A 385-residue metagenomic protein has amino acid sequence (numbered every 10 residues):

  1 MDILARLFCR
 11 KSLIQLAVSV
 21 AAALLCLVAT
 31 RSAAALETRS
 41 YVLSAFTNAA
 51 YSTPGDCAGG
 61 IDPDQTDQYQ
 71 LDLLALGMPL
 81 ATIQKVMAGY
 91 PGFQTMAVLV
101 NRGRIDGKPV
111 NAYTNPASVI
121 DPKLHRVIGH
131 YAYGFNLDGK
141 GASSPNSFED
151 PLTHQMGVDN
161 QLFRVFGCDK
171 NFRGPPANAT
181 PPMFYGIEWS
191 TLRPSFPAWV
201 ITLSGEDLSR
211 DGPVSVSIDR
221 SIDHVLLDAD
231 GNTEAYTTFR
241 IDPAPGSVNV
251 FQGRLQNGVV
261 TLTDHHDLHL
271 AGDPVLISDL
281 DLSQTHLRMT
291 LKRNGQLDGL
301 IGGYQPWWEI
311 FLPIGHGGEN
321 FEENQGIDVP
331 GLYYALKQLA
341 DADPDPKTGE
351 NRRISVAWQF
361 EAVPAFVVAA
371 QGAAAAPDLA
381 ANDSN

Functional and structural regions predicted by a protein language model:
M1-I14: N-terminal secretory signal peptides that target proteins for export/translocation
L7-F8, L25, D56, G167: The N-terminal extracellular segments of secreted preproproteins, especially immediately downstream of signal
R10-K11, V28, G59, K170: Residue-level detector of bioactive/disordered segments in secreted/extracellular proteins and virion assembly
Q15-V28: Bacterial N-terminal signal peptides
V28-A35: Bacterial Sec-dependent signal peptides at the C-terminal "C-region" and cleavage site
A35-N385: Extracytosolic secretory-pathway proteins
